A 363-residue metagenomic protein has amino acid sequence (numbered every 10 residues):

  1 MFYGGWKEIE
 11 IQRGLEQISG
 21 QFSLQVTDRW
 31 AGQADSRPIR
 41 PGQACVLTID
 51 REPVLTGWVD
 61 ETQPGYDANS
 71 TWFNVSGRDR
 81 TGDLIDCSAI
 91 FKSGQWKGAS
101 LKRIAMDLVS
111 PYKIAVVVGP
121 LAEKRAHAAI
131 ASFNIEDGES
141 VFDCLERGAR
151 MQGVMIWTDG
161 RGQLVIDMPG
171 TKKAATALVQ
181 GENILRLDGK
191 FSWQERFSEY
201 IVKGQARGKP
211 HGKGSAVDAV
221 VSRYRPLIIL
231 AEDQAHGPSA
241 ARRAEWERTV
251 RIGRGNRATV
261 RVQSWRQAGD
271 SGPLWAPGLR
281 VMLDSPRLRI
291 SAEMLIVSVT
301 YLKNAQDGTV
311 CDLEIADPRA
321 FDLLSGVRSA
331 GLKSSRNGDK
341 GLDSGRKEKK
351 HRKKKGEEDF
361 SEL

Functional and structural regions predicted by a protein language model:
M1-I90, M151-G153, A174, V179-L187: Assembly/oligomerization scaffold segments
G20, Q43, P53-L55, T71-F73 (+5 more regions): Envelope-exposed proteins and targeting segments
Q21-Q25, A44-V46, N74-S76, I201 (+3 more regions): Beta-strand secondary-structure signal
V26, G77-D79, M168, G204 (+1 more regions): Flexible glycine-/small-residue-rich
R29-P64, Q95-P111, D270-E293, V297: Short, acidic/charged, Gly/Pro-enriched secondary-structure junctions
N69-S192, E358-L363: Charged- and aromatic-enriched interaction segments used to assemble and dock large macromolecular complexes
S70-A89, D307-V327: Short solvent-exposed strand/turn elements
E146, R150, M155-Q306, R319-L363: Acidic, small/polar-enriched beta strand-loop surface segments
